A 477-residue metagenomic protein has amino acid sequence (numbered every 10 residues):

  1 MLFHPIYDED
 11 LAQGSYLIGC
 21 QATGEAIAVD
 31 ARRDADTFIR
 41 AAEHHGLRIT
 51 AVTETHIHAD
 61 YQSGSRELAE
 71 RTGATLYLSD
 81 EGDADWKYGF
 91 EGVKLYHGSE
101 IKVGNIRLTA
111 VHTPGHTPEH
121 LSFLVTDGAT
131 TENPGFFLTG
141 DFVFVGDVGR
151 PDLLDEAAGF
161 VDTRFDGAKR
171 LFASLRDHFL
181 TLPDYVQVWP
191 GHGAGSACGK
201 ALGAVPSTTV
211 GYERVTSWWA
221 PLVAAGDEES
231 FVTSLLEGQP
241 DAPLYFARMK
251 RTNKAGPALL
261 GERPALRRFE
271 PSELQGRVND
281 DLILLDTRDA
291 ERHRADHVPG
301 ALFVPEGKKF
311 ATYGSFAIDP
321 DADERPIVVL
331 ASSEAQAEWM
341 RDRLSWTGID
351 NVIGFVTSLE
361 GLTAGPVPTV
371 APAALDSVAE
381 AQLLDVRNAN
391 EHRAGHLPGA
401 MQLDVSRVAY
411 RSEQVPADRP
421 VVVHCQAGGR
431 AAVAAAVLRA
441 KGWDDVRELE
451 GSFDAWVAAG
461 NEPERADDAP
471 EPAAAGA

Functional and structural regions predicted by a protein language model:
M1-R48, A69, F123-G140, V145-G146: Conserved beta-strand hairpin/beta-sheet module of binuclear metal-dependent hydrolase folds, prominently
I18, D30, H56, L68 (+8 more regions): Divalent metal-coordination and catalytic microenvironments
T23, D36, R40, H44 (+4 more regions): Metallo-beta-lactamase
G24, R107, T117-Q239: Metallo-beta-lactamase
A31-R32, I57, E81-G82, T117 (+6 more regions): Active-site metal-binding loops of divalent metal-dependent hydrolases
T50-A59, H424: Metallo-beta-lactamase
T50-T53, T75-E81, V329-L330, F355: Short internal beta-strands
Y88-G89, R150-D152, R164-F165, Y212-A258 (+3 more regions): Rhodanese-like catalytic fold shared by cysteine-dependent sulfurtransferases and DSP/PTP-type phosphatases
